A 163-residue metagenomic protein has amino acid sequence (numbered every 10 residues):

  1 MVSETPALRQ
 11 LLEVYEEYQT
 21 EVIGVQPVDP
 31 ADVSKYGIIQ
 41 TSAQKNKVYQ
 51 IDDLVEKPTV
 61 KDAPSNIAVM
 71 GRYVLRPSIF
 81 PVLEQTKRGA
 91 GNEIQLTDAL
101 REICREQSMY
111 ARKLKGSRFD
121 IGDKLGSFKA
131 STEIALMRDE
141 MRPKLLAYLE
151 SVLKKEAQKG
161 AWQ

Functional and structural regions predicted by a protein language model:
M1-T41, P77, L83-T86: Conserved beta-loop-beta/alpha segment of the NTase-like Rossmann-fold superfamily that binds/positions NTPs
V28, T41-K57, P64-Q163: Conserved alpha/beta core of the MobA/IspD/sugar-nucleotide pyrophosphorylase nucleotidyltransferase superfamily
